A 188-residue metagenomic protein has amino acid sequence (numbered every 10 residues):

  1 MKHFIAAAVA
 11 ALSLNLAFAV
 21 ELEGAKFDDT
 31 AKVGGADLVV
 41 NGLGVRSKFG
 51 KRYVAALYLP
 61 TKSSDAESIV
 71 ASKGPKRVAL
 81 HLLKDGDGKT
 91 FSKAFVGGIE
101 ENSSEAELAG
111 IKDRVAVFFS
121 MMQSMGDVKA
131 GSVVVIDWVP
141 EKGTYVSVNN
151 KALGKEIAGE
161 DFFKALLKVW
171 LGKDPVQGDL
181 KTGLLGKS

Functional and structural regions predicted by a protein language model:
F4-S13: Sec-dependent N-terminal signal peptides
N15-A19: Sec/Tat signal peptide C-region and signal peptidase I cleavage site
V20-V70: N-terminal structural module
D29-A31, G143-V146: Short polybasic amphipathic segments
S63, S68-E141: Mid-length scaffold segments of soluble, non-membrane domains
V148-K151: Short strand-turn-strand beta-turns centered on an Asx-Gly dipeptide
K155-L180: Flexible glycine-rich active-site/ligand-binding loops centered on an Asp-His dyad
G178-S188: Cysteine/selenocysteine-centered motifs that mediate thiol-based redox chemistry or coordinate metal-sulfur cofactors
